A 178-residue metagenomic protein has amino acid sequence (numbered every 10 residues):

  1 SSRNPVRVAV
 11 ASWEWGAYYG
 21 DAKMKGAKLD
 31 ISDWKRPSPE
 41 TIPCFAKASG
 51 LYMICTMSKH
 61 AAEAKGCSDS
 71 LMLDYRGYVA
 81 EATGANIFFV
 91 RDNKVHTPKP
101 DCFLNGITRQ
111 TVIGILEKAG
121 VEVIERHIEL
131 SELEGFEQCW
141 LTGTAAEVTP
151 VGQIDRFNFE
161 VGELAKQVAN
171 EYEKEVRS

Functional and structural regions predicted by a protein language model:
S1-S178: Helix-start/capping segments and mature chain N-termini
